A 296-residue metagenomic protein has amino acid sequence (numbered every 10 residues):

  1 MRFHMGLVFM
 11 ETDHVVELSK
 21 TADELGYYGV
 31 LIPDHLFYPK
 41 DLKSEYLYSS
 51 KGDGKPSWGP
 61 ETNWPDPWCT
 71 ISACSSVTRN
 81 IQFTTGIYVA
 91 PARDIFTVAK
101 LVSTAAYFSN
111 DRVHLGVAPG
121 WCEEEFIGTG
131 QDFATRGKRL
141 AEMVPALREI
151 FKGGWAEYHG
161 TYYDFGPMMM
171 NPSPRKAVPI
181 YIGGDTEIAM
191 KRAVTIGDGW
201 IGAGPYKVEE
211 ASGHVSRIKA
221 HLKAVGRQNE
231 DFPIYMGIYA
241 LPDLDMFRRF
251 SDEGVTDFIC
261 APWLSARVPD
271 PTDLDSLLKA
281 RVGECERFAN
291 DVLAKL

Functional and structural regions predicted by a protein language model:
M1-L296: Active-site-adjacent structural elements that line small-molecule/cofactor binding pockets in enzymes
